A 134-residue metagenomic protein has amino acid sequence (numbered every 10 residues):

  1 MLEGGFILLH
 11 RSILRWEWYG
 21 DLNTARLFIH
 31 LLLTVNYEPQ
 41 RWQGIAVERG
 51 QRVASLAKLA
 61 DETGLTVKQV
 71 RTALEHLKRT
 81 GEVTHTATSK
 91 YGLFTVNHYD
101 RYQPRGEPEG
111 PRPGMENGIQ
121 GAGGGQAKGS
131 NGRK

Functional and structural regions predicted by a protein language model:
M1-E17, L33, Y37, V47 (+1 more regions): An N-terminal low-complexity regulatory-tail signal and nearby short nucleic-acid-interaction modules
G5, R11, L93-F94, N117: Residue-level marker of intrinsically disordered, low-complexity segments enriched for small/polar residues
L9, T24, T66-Q69, G110 (+1 more regions): Intrinsically disordered, low-complexity sequence elements enriched in Ser/Thr/Gly/Pro
S12, T24, Q43, R105-P108: A generic structural signal for solvent-exposed, polar alpha-helical segments
E17-W18, E116: Short, surface-exposed loop and linker segments with low hydrophobicity and enrichment for Pro/Ser/Thr
W18, L22, V35-N97: Winged helix-turn-helix DNA-binding recognition segment
L27-L31: Short alpha-helical "packing" element that flanks the helix-turn-helix/winged-helix DNA-binding module
H98-K134: Charged low-complexity intrinsically disordered patches
